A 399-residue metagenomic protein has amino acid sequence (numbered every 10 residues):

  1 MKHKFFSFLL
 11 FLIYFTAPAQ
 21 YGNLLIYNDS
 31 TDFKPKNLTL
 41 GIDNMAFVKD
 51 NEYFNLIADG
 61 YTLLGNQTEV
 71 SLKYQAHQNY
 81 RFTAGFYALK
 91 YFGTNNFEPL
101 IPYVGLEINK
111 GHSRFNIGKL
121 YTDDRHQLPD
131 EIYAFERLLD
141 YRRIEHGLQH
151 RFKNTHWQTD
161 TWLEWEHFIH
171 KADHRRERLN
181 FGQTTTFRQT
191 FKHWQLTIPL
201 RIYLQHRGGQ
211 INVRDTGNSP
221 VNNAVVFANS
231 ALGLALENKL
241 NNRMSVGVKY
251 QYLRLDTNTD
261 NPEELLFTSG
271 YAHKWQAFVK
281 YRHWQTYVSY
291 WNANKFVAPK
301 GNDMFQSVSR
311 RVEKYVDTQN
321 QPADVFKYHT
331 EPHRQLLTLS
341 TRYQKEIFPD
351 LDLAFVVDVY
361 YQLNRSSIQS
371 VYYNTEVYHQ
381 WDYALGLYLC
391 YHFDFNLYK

Functional and structural regions predicted by a protein language model:
N28-N51, F82, V246: Transmembrane beta-strand segments of Gram-negative outer membrane beta-barrel proteins
N44-D50, Q78, F86-F92, K110-H112 (+10 more regions): Transmembrane beta-strands of outer-membrane beta-barrel pores
A58-L64, T94-E98, L138-R142, D173-L179 (+4 more regions): Replace "Gram-negative outer membrane beta-barrel proteins" with "bacterial and organellar outer membrane beta-barrel
V70-Y74, V104-I108, L148-F152, Q183-Q189 (+4 more regions): Residues on the lipid-exposed face of transmembrane beta-strands in outer-membrane beta-barrel proteins
Q78-A84, H112-N116, H156-T161, T190-P199 (+4 more regions): Repeated loop/turn-to-beta-strand initiation elements of outer-membrane beta-barrel proteins
R114-T186: Surface-exposed coil loops of outer-membrane beta-barrel proteins
Q127-I132, E263-L265, Q285-Q369, N374-T375: Outer membrane beta-barrel transmembrane domains
Q380-K399: Outer-membrane beta-barrel "beta-signal"
